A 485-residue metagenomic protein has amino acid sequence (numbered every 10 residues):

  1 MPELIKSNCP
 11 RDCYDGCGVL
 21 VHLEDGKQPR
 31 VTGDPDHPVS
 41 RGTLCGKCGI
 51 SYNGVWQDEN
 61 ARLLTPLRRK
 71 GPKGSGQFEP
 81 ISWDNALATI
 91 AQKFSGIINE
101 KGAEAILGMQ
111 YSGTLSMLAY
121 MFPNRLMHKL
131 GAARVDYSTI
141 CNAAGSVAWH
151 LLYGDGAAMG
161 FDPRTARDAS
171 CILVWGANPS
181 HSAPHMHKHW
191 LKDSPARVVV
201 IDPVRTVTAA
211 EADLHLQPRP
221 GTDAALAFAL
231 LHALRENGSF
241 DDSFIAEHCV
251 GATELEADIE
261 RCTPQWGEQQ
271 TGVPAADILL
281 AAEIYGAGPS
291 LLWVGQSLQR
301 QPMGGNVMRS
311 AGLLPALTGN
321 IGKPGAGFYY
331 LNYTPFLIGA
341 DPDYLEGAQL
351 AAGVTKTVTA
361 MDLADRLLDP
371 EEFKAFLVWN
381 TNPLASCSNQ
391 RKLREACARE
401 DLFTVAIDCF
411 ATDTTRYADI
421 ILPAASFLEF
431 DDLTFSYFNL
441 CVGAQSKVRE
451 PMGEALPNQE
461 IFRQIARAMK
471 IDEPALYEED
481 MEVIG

Functional and structural regions predicted by a protein language model:
M1-N237, R261, W266, P274 (+2 more regions): N-terminal export/assembly segments and adjacent metallocofactor-ligating motifs of anaerobic energy-metabolism
N8, Y14-D15, L393-R394, A398-F403 (+2 more regions): Phosphate/diphosphate-binding loops
P29, V135, D241-D242, I278 (+6 more regions): Acidic/polar loop patches that form or flank catalytic/metal-binding clefts of enzymes that bind anionic ligands
H37, R366, P370, Q464: Metal/cofactor-centered catalytic core regions of large enzymes
I106-Y111, I172-V174, L292-Q301, L377-W379: Short glycine-rich or small-residue beta-strand-to-loop segments that form or flank ligand, phosphate, metal/Fe-S
L118-K192, A196-I201, T208, A224-F228 (+3 more regions): Extended redox/cofactor-interaction regions of prokaryotic respiratory oxidoreductases
A210-P218, L440-M452: Short beta-alpha connecting loops at secondary-structure transitions that line or flank enzyme active sites
L230, H248-L363: Active-site phosphate/pyrophosphate-binding segments
